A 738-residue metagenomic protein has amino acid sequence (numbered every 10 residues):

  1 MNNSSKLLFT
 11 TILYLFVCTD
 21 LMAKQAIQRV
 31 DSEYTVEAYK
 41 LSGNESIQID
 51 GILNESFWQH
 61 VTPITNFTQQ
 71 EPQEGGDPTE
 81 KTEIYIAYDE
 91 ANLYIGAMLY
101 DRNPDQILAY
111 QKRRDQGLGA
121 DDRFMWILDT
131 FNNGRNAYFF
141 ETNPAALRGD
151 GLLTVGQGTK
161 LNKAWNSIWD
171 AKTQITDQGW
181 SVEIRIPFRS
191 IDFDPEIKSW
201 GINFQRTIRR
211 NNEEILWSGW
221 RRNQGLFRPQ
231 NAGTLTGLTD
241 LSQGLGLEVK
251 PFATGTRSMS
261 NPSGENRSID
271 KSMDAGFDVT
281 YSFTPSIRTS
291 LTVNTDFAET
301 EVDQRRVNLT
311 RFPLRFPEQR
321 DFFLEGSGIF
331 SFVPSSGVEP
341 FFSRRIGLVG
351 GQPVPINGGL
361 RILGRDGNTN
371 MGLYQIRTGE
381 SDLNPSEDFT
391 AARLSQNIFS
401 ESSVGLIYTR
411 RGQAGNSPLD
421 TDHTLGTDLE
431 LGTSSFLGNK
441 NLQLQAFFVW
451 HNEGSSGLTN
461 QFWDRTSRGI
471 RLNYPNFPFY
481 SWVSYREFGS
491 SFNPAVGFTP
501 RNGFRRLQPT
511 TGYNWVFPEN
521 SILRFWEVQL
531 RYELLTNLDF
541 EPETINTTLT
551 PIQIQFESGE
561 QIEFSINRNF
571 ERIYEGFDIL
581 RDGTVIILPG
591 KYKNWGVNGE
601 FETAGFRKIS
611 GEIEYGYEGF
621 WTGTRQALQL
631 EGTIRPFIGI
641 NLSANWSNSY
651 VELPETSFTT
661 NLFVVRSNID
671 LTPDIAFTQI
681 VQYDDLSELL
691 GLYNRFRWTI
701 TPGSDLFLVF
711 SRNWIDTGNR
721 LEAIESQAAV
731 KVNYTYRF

Functional and structural regions predicted by a protein language model:
M1-F9: Bacterial N-terminal signal peptides that target proteins for export
F9-D20: Bacterial N-terminal signal peptides
A23-N397, G405-L406, D420: Structural preference for beta-rich elements and adjacent junctions enriched in aromatics
K112, G219, R305-T310, T427 (+3 more regions): Short secondary-structure boundary/capping segments
R222-S242, G379-G438, E560-G616, A627 (+1 more regions): Outer-membrane beta-barrel transmembrane domain signature of Gram-negative proteins, especially the mid-to-C-terminal
P251, M273-V279, I287, V293 (+7 more regions): Extended, hydrophobic alpha-helical segments in both membrane/secreted and soluble proteins
N266-R267, T310, G350, E380-P385 (+5 more regions): Alpha-helix capping and helix-loop boundary segments enriched in small/acidic/polar residues
P355, S435, N439-F738: Exposed, low-structure sequence patches enriched in small/polar residues
